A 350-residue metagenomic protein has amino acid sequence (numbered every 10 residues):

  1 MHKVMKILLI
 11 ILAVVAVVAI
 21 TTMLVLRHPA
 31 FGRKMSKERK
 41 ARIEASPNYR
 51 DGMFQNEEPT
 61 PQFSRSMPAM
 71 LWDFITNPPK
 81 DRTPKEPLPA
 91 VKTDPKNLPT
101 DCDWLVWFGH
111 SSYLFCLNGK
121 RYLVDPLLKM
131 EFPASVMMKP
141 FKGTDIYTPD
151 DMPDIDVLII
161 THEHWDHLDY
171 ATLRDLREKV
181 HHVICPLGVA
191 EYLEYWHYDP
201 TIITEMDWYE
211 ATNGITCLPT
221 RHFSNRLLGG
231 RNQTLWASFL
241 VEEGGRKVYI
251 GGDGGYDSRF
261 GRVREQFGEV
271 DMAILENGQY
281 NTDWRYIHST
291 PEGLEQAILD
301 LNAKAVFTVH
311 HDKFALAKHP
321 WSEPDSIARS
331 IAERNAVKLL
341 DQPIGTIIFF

Functional and structural regions predicted by a protein language model:
H2-F132, M137, I146-T148, E243-I250 (+1 more regions): Metallo-beta-lactamase
V18, M23-R42, Y49, V157 (+3 more regions): Cap/insert and terminal regions of metallo-dependent hydrolase folds
S46, M137-I184, G268-I274: Active-site metal-binding motif and surrounding structural segment of the metallo-beta-lactamase
K80-C102, P186-R246, I327-I347: Metallo-beta-lactamase
S112-C116, N213-E269, R285-G293: Catalytic core of the metallo-beta-lactamase
F115, D125, H162, D169 (+6 more regions): Divalent metal-coordination and catalytic microenvironments
P126-L128, E163, T220-H222, G252-G254 (+2 more regions): Active-site metal-binding loops of divalent metal-dependent hydrolases
L128-D145, S224-G230, N281-I287, A315: Acidic/histidine-rich helix-loop elements that form or flank divalent-metal/phosphate-binding sites at the catalytic
